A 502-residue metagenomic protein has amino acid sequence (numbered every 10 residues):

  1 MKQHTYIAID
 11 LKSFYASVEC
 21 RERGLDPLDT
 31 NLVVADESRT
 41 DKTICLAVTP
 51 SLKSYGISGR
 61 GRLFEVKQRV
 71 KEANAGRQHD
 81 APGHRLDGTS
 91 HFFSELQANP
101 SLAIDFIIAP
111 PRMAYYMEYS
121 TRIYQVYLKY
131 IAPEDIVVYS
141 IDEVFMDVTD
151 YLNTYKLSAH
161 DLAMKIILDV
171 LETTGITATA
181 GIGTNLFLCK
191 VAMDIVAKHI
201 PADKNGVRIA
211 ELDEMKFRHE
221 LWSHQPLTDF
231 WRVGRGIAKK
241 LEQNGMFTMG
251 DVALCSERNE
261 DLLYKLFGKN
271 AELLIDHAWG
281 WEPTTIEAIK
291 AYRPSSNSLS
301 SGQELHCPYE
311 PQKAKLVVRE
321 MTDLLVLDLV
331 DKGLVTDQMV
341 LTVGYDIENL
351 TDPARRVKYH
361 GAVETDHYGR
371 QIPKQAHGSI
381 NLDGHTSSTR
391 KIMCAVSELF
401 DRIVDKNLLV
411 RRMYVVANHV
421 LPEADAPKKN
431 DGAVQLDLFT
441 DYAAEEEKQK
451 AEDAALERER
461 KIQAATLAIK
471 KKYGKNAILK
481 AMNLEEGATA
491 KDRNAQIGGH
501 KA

Functional and structural regions predicted by a protein language model:
M1-D276, E282-I286, E445-A502: Gly/Gly-Pro- and Ser/Thr-rich, intrinsically disordered tail segments characteristic of DNA damage-repair and tolerance
Q3-T5, I176, D337, L409-R411 (+1 more regions): Residues at beta-strand starts and edge strands
A8, A103, D229, K239-V410: DNA-contacting surface of Y-family translesion DNA polymerases
K12-F14, S38-K42, Y345-L350, V420-A424: Short, charged/polar surface micro-motifs in flexible loops or helix N-caps
V18, G369-A502: Acidic, metal-coordinating catalytic segment for phosphate/diphosphate chemistry, firing primarily on the Nudix
T177-T179, V340, Y414: Residues at or immediately flanking beta-strands
V191-A192, T351-A354, D425-K428: Short, well-ordered secondary-structure micro-motifs
I209-L212, L227, L299, I380 (+1 more regions): Short clusters of hydrophobic/aromatic residues that line enzyme substrate/ligand-binding pockets
